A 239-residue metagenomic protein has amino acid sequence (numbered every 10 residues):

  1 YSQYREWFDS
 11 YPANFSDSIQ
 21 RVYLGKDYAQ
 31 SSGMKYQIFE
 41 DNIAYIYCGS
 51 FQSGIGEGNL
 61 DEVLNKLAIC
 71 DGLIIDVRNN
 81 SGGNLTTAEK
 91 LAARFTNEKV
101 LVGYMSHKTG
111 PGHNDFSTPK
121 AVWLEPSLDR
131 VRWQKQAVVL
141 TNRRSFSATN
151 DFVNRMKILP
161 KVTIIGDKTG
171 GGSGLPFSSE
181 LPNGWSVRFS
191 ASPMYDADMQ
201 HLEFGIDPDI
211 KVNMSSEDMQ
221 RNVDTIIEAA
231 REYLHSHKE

Functional and structural regions predicted by a protein language model:
Y1-H107, D115-A121, Q136, S178-E180 (+2 more regions): Flexible, low-complexity junctional segments that flank or bridge functional domains
T86-V223, E228, Y233: Conserved acidic, small-residue-rich alpha-beta core segments centered on
Y233-E239: C-terminal cap/linker of serine protease catalytic domains
